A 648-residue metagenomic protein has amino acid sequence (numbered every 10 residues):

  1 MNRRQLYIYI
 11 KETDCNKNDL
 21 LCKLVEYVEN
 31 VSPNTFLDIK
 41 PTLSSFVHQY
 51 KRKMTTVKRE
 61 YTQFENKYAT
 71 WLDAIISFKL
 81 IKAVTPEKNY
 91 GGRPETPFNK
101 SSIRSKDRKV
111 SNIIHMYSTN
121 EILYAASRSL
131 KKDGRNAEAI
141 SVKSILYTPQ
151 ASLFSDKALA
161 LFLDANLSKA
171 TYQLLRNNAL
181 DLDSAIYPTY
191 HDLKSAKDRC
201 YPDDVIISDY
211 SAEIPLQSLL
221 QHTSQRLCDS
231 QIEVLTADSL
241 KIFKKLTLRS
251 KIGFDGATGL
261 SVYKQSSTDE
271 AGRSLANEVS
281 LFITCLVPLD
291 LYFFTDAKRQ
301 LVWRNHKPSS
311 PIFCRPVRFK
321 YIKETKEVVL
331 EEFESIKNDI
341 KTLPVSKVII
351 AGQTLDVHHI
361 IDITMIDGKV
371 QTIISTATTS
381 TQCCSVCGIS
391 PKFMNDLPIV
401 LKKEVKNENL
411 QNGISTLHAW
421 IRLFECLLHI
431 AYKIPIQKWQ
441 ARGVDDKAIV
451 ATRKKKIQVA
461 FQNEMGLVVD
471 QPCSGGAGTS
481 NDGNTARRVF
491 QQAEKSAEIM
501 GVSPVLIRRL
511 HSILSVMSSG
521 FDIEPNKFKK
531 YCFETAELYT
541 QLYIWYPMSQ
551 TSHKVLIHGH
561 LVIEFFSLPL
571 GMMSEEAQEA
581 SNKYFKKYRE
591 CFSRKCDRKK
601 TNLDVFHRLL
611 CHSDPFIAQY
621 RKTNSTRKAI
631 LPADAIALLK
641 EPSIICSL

Functional and structural regions predicted by a protein language model:
M1-L648: A structural signal for the principal folded core domain
